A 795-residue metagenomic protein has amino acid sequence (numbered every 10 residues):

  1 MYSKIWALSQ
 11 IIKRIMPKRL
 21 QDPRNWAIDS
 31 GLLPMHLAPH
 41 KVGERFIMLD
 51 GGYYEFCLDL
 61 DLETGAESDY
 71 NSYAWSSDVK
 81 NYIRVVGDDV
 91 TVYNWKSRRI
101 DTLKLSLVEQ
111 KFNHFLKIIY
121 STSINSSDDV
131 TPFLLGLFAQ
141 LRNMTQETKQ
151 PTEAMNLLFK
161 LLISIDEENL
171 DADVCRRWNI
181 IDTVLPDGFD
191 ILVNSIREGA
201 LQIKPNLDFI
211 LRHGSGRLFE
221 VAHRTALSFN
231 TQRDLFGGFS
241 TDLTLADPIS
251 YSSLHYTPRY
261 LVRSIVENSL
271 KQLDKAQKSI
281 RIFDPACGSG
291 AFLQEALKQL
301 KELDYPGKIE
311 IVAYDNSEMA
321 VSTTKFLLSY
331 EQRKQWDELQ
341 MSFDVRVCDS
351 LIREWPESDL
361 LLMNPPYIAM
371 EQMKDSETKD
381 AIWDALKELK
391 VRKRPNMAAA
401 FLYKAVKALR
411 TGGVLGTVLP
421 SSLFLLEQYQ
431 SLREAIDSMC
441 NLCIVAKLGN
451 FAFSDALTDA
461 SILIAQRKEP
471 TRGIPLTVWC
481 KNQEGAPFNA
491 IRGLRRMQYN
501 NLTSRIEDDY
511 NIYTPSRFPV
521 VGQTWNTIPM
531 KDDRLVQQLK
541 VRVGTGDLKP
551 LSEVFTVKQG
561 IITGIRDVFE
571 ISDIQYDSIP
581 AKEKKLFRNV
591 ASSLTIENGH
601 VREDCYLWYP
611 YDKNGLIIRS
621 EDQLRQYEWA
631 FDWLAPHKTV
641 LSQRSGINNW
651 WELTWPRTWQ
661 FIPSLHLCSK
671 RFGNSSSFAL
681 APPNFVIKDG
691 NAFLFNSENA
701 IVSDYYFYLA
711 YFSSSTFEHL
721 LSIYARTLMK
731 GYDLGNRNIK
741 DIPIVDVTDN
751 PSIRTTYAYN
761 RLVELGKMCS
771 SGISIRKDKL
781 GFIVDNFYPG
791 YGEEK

Functional and structural regions predicted by a protein language model:
M1, K80-Y82, D89-L103, L116 (+11 more regions): Signature of N6-adenine DNA methyltransferases within the class I
Y2-K204, D247-I352, G449, W479 (+2 more regions): Charged, often flexible domain-edge or linker segments that flank or initiate folded functional domains
K18, R142-F159, N206-G214, R392-R394 (+4 more regions): Structural motif
N25, V521, V543-T556, W629 (+1 more regions): Non-catalytic DNA-recognition/assembly elements of restriction-modification systems
W26-D29, L161, I165, R217 (+21 more regions): Generic, well-ordered alpha-helical scaffold segments in large soluble proteins
L62-W75, N81-I83, N511, S516-R754: Polybasic, glycine- and aromatic-enriched phosphate-binding surface used to engage nucleic acids
T131-L141, V193, L218-D247, A296-L300 (+2 more regions): Active-site-adjacent bridging/hinge elements
N143-T148, A200-P205, D242-Y256, I280-F283 (+10 more regions): Glycine- and acidic
